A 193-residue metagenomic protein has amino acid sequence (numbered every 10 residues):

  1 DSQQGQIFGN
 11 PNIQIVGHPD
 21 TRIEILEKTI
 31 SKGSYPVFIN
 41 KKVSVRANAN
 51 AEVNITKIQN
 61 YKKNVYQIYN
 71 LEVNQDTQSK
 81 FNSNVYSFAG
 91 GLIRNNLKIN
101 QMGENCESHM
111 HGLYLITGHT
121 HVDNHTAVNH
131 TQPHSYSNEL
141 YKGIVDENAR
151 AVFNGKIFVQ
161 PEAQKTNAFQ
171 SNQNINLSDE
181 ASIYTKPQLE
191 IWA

Functional and structural regions predicted by a protein language model:
D1-A193: Conserved beta-strand/loop scaffold segments within soluble protein domains that form the structured core and edges
